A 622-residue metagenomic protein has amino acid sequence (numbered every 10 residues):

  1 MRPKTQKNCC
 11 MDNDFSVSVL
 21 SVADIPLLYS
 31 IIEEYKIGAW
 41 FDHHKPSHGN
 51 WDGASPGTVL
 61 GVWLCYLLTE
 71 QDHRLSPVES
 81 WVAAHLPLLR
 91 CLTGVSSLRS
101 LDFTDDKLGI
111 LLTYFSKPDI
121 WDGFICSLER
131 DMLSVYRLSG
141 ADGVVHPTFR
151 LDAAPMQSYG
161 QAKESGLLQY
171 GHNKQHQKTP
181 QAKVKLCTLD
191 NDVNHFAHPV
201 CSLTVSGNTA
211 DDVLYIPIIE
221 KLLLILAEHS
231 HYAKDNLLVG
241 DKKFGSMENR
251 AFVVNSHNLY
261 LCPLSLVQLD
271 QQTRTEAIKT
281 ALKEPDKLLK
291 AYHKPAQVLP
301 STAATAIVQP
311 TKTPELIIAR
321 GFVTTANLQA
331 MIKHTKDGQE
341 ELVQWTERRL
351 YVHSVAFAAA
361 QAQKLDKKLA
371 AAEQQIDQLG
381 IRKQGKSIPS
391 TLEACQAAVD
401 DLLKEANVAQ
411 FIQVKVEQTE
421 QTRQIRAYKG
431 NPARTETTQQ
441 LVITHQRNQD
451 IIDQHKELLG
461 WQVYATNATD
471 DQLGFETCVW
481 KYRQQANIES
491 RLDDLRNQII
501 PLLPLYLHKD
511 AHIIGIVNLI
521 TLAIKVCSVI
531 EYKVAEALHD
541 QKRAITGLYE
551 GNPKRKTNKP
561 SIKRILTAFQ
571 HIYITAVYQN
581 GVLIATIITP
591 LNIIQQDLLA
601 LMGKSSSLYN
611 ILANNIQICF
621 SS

Functional and structural regions predicted by a protein language model:
R2-I25, A39-S622: Anion-binding and metal-coordination hotspots
V19, I31-I32: Acidic, polar-rich N-terminal leader regions of halophilic archaeal proteins
